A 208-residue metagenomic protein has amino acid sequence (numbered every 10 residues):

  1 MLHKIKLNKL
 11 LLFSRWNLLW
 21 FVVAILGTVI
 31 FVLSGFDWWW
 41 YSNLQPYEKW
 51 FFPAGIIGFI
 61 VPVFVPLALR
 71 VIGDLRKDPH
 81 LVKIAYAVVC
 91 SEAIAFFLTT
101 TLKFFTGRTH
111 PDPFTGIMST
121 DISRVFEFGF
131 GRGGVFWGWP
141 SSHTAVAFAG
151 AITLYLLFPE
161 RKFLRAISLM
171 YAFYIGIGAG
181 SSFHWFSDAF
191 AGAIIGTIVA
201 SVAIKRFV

Functional and structural regions predicted by a protein language model:
M1-G73, K103-G134: N-terminal transmembrane-helix/juxtamembrane module of multi-pass inner/ER membrane proteins
H3-K6, S34, A68-P79, Y155-E160 (+1 more regions): Structural signal for the C-terminal ends of transmembrane alpha-helices and the immediately following loop
L10-F13, Q45, G73-A85, F158-K162: Membrane-interface helix-boundary motifs at transmembrane edges
L19-W20, V82-S91, F163-I167, D188-A191: Alpha-helical transmembrane segments of integral membrane proteins
L26-L33, A93-F97, M170-G180: Aromatic-anchored segments of alpha-helical transmembrane domains
S34, F96-T100, F104, T197-S201: Transmembrane alpha-helical segments of multi-pass membrane transport proteins and ion-pumping complexes
L69-F104: Interfacial segments of alpha-helical transmembrane regions
T120-V208: Membrane-embedded catalytic cores of phosphoryl/pyrophosphoryl-handling enzymes
